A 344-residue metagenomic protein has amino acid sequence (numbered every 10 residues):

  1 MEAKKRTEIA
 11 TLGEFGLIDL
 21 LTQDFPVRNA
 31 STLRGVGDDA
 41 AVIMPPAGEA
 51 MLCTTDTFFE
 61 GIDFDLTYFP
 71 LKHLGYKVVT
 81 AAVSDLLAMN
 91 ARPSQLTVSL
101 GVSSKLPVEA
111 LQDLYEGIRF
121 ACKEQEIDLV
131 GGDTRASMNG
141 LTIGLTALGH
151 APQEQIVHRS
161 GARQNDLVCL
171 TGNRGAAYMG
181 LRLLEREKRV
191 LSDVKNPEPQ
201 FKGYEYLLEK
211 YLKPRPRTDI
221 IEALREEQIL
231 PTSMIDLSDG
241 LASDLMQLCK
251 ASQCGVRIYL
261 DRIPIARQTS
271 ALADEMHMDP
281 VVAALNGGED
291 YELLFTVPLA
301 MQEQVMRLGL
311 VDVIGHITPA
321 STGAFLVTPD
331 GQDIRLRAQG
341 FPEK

Functional and structural regions predicted by a protein language model:
M1-P70, M89, V98: Extreme N-terminal cap/leader segments of soluble proteins
E2-G16, L20-P26, E49, K105-D128 (+4 more regions): Glycine-/charge-enriched secondary-structure boundary and capping motifs
V42, A82, N90, L129 (+4 more regions): Residue-level signal for inorganic ion chemistry
P45, F58, P93-E187, H316: Glycine-rich anion-binding loops of enzyme active sites
F69-P70, L207-L212, T232-S233, V281-A283: Short pre-catalytic strand/loop immediately N-terminal to key active-site residues, enriched for Gly-Thr
L71-Q95, E116-E124, A223, S243-L248: Small-aliphatic-rich amphipathic alpha-helix that forms the alpha element of a beta-alpha
T146-H158, Q164, G203-E226: Active-site glycine-rich loop that binds ribose-phosphate moieties when present
G180-P197, F201: Short, compositionally biased
